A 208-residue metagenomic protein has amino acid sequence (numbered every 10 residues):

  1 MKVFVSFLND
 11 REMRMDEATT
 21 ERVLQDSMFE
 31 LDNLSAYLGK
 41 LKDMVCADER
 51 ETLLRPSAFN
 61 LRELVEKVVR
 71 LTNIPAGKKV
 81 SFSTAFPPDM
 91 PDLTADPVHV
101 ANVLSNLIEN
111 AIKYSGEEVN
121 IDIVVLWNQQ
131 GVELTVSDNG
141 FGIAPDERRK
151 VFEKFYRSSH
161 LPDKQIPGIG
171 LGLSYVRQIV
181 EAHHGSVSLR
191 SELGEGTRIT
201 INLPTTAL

Functional and structural regions predicted by a protein language model:
F29-L34: Short alpha-helical segment of the dimerization/phosphotransfer core of two-component systems
E49-L54, P88, D92-A95: Conserved micro-motifs of the catalytic ATP-binding
R55-R70, S83: A conserved beta-strand-to-alpha-helix junction within the catalytic ATP-binding
P75-T84: Short conserved segments within the C-terminal catalytic ATPase subdomain
A111-I112: Short helix-loop "hinge" at the ATP-lid/N-box region of the Bergerat-fold HATPase_c
I143-F155: Short conserved segment of the HATPase_c
